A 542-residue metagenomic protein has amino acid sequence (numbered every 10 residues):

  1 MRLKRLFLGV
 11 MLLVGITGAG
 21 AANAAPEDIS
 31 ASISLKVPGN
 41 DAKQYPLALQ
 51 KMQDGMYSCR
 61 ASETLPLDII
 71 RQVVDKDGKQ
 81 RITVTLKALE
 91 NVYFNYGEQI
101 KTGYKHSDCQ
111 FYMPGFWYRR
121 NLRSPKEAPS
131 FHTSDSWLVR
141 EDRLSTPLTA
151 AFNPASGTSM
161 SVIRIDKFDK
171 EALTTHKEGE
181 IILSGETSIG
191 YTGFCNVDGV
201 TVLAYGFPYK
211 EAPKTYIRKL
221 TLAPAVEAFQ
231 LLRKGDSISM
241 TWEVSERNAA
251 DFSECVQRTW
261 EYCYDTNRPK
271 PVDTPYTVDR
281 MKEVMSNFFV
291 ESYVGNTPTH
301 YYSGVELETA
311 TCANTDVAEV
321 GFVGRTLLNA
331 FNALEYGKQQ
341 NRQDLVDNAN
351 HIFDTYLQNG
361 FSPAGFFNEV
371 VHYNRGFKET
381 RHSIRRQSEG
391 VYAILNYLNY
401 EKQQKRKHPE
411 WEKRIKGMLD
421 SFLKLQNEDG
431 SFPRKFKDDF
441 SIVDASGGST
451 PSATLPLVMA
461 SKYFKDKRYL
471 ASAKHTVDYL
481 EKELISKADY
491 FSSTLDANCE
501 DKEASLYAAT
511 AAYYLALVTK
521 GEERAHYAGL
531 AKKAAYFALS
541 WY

Functional and structural regions predicted by a protein language model:
L8-G18: Bacterial N-terminal signal peptides
P26-P46, K51, L232, A250-E319 (+4 more regions): Low-complexity, Ser/Thr/Pro/Gly-enriched N-terminal "stalk/linker" regions
N40, Q53, C59-K234: Beta-strand/loop-rich accessory regions of lumenal/periplasmic or secreted enzymes, predominantly carbohydrate-active
F229-E254: Short Pro-Gly-centered flexible turn/kink motifs
C255-E291, N341-N359, Q403-L423, K465-K482 (+1 more regions): Extended, well-ordered alpha-helical scaffold segments
T297-E319, G365-R386, S431-S452, D489-Y514: Carbohydrate-binding/catalytic loop surfaces
L327-Q343, E389-K407, S452-D466, Y507-E523: Well-ordered alpha-helical scaffold segments within catalytic/enzyme domains
K405, E410, L419-S431, F436-P451 (+1 more regions): Alpha-solenoid helical repeat scaffolds
